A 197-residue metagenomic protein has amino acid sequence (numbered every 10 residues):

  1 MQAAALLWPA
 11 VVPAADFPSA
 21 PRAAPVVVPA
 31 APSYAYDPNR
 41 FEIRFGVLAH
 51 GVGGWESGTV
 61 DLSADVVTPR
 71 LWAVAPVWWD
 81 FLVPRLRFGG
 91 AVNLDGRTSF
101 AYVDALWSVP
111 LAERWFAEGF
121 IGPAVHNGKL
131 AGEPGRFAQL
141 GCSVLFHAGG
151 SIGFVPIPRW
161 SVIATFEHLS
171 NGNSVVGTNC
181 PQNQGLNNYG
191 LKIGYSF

Functional and structural regions predicted by a protein language model:
M1-Y36: Cleavable N-terminal export/targeting peptides
F41-G51, F81-L94, L169: Transmembrane beta-strand segments that form the barrel wall of outer-membrane beta-barrel proteins
I43-V47, L86-G90, A117-I121, I152 (+2 more regions): Membrane-embedded beta-strand positions of outer-membrane beta-barrel proteins
H50-V60, G90-A101, L111-E113, P181-Q184: Solvent-exposed loop/turn segments connecting transmembrane beta-strands in outer-membrane beta-barrel proteins
V60-L62, G185-F197: Outer-membrane beta-barrel "beta-signal"
V66-R70, W107-V109, F154, Y195-F197: Residue-level signature of outer-membrane beta-barrel architecture
L71-P76, E113-A117, F154, P158-A164: Repeated loop/turn-to-beta-strand initiation elements of outer-membrane beta-barrel proteins
G89-A91, P134-A138, S174-P181: Extracellular loop and loop/strand-boundary signature of outer-membrane beta-barrel proteins
